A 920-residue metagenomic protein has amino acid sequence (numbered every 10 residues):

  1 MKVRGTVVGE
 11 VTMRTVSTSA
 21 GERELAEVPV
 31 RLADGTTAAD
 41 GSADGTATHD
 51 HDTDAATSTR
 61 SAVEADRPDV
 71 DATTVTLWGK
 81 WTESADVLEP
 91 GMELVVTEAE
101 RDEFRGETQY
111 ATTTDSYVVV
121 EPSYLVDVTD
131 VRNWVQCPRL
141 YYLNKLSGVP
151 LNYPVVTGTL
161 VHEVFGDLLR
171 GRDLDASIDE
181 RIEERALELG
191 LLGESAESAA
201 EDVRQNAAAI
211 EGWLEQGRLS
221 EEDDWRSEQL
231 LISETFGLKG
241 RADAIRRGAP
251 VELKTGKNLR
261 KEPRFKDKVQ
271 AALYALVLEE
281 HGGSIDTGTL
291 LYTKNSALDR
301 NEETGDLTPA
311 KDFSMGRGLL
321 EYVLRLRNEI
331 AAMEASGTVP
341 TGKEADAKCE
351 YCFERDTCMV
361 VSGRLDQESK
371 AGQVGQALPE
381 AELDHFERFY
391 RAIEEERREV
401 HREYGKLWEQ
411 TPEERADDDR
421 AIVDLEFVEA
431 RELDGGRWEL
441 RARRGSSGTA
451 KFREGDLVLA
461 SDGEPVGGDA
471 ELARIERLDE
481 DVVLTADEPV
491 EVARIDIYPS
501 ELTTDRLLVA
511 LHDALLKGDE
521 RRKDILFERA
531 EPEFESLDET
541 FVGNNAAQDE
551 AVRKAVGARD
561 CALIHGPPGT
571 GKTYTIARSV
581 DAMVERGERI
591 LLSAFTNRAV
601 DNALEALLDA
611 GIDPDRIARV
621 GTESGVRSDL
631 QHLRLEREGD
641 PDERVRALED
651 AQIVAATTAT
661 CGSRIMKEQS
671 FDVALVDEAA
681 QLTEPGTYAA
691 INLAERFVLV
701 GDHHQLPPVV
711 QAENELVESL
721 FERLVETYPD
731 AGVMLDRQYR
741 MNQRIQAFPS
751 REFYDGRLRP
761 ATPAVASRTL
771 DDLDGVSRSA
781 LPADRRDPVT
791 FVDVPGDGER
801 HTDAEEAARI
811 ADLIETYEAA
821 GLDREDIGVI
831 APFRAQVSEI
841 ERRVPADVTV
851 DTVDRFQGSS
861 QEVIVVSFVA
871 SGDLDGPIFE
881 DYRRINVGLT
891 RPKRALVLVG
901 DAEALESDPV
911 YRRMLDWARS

Functional and structural regions predicted by a protein language model:
M1-E22, R355-V466, P788, I814 (+1 more regions): Accessory interdomain/linker segments of ATP-dependent helicases and helicase-like nucleic-acid enzymes that mediate
K2-M13, V87-E103, T108-D115, D456-D462: OB-fold and OB-like beta-barrel modules that bind single-stranded nucleic acids
M13-G79: OB-fold (S1/OB) nucleic-acid-binding surfaces
G35-T37, A62-P90, D224-R325, T449-F452: Mg2+/Mn2+-dependent nuclease catalytic core
Y124-D175, D179, V203, G375-Y390: Nuclease catalytic cores
V164-R226, F389-E403, L407-I422, R437: A non-catalytic, helix-rich entry segment at domain boundaries
S296-R317, E321-E329, E454-E550, V620 (+1 more regions): Pre-ATPase regulatory/linker segments immediately N-terminal to the P-loop/RecA-like helicase/translocase core
R586-E588, A594-D601, A610, R644-V645 (+1 more regions): Conserved helicase motor core of SF1/SF2 NTP-dependent helicases
